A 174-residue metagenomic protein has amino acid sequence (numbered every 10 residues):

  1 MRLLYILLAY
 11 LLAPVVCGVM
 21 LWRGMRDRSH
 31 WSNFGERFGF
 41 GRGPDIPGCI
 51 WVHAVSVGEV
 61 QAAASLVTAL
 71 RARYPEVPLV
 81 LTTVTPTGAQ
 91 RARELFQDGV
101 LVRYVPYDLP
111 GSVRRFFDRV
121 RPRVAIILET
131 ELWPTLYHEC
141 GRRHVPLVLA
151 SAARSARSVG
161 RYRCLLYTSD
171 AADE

Functional and structural regions predicted by a protein language model:
R2-F34: A transmembrane-helix-recognition feature enriched in membrane-embedded lipid enzymes and envelope glyco-/phospholipid
L21-R93: N-terminal signal-anchor transmembrane helix
T85-Q90, I127-R143: An aromatic- and histidine-rich active-site surface loop
T87, Y107-D108: Conserved helicase motor
D108-G111, A150-R163: A short, histidine- and acid-enriched strand-loop-helix "catalytic/donor-clamping" loop that lines the nucleotide-sugar
R121-I126: Proline-aspartate-enriched helix->loop->beta-strand connector
C140-A153: Active-site proximal beta-strand in glycosyltransferases
Y167-E174: Conserved small/polar residues in nucleotide/adenosyl-binding loops
